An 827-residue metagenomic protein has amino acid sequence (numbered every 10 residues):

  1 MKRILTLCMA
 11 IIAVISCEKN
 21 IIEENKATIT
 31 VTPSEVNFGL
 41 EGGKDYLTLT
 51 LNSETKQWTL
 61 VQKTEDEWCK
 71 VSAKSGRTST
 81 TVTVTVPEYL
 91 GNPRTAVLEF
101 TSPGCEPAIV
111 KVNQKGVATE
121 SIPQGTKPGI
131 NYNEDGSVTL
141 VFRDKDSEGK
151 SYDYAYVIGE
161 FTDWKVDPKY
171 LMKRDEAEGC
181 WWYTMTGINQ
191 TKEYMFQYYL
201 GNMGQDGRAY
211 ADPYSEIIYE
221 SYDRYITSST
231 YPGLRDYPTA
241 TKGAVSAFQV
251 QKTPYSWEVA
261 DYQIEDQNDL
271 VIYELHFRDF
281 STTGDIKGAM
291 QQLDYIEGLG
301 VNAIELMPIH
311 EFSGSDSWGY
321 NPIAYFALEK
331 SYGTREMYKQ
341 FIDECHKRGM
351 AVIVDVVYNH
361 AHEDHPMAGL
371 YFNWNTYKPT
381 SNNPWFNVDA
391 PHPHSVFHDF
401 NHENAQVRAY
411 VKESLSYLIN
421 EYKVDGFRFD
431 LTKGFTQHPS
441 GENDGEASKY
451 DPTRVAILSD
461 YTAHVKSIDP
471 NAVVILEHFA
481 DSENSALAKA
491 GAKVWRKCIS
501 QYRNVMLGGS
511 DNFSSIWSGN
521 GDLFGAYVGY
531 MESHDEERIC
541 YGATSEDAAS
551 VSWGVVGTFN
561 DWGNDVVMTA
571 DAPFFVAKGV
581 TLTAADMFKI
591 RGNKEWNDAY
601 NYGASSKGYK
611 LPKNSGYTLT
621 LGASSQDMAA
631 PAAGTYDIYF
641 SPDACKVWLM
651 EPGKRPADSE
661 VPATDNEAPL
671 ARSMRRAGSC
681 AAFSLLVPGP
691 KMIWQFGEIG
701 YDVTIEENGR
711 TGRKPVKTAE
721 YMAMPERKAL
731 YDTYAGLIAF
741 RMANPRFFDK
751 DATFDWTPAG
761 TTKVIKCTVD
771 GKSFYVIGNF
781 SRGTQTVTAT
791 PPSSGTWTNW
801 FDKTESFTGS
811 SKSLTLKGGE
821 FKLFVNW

Functional and structural regions predicted by a protein language model:
R3-E35, V97, C105-T126: Bacterial Sec-dependent N-terminal signal peptides
Y46, L51-T83: Surface-exposed binding patches on compact interaction domains or structured appendages
A118-A155, G207-N268: Basic K/R-rich, polyanion-interacting modules in nucleoproteins and related proteins
S137-K192, G201-R224, D547-A584, N593-T620: Aromatic-rich carbohydrate-binding modules that target alpha-glucans
S215-Y219, D223-T227, T253-P254, E258-L270 (+3 more regions): Substrate-binding/active-site clefts of carbohydrate-active enzymes
K423, A456-A549, D643-K646, E651-E706 (+4 more regions): Conserved alpha/beta catalytic core and glycan-binding cleft of carbohydrate-active enzymes
Y636-A644, G809-W827: C-terminal beta-strand-rich structural cap/linker in extracellular carbohydrate-active enzymes
P688, K717-T757, E820: Aromatic- and carboxylate-lined catalytic core of secreted/periplasmic carbohydrate-active enzymes
